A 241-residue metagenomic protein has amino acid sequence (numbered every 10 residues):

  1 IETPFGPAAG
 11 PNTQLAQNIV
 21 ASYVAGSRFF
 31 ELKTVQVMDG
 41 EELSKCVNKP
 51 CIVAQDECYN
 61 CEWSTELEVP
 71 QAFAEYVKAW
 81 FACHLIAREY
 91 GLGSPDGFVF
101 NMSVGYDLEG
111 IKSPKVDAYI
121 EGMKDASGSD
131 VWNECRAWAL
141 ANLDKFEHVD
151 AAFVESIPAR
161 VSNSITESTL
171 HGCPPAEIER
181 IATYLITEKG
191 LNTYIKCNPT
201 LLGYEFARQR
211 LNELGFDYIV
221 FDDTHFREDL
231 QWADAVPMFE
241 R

Functional and structural regions predicted by a protein language model:
I1, A9-R241: Active-site entrance/lid segments in N-terminal catalytic domains of soluble metabolic enzymes
